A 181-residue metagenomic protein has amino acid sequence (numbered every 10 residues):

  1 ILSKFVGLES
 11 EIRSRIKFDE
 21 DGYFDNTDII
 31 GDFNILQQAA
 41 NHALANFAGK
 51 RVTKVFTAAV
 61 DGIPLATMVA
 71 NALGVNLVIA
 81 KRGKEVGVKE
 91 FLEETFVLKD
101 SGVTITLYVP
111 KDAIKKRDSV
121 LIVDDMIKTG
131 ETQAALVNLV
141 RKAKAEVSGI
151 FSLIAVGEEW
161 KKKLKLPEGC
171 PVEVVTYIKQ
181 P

Functional and structural regions predicted by a protein language model:
I1-R51: Active-site-facing substrate-recognition patch
K4, A134-P181: PRPP-dependent phosphoribosyltransferase catalytic core
V52-A59: Short glycine-rich phosphate-binding loop at a beta-alpha junction
T53, D118, S148: Conserved acidic residues
G62-A66, E158-K161: Short, well-ordered alpha-helical microsegments
P64-L73, L136: Short Gly/Thr/Asp-enriched flexible loops that form oxyanion-binding sites at enzyme active sites
V75-V120: Short, glycine/charge-rich flexible loops or terminal/linker lids adjacent to PRPP-binding catalytic cores
D118, D124-K142: Active-site/ligand-binding-proximal alpha/beta "capping" segment
